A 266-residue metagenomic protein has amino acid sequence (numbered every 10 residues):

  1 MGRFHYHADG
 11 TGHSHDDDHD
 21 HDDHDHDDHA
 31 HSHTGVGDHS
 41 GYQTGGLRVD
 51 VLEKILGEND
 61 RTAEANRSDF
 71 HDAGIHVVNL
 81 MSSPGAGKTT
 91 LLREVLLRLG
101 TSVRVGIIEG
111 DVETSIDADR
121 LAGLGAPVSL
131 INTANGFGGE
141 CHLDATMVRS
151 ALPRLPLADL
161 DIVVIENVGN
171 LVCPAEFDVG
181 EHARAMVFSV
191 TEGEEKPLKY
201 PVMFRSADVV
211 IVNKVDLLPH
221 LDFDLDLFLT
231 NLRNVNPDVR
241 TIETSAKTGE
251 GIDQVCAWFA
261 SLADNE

Functional and structural regions predicted by a protein language model:
M1-L47: Histidine-centered metal-binding segments
H39-S68, D72-V78, A86, V95-H182 (+6 more regions): Nucleotide-state-sensitive switch-loop elements of NTP-binding domains
S82: The Walker A (P-loop) glycine that initiates the GxxxxGKT/S ATP-binding motif of P-loop NTPases
L91: Hydrophobic positions on the alpha1 helix immediately C-terminal to the Walker A/P-loop
E181-T191, D208-N213: Conserved phosphate-donor/acceptor-positioning beta-strand/loop module used by diverse small-molecule
K199-F223, A260: N-terminal/domain-start segments enriched in small and hydrophobic, helix-friendly residues, covering either
L217-E266: Canonical P-loop GTPase G-domain recognition
